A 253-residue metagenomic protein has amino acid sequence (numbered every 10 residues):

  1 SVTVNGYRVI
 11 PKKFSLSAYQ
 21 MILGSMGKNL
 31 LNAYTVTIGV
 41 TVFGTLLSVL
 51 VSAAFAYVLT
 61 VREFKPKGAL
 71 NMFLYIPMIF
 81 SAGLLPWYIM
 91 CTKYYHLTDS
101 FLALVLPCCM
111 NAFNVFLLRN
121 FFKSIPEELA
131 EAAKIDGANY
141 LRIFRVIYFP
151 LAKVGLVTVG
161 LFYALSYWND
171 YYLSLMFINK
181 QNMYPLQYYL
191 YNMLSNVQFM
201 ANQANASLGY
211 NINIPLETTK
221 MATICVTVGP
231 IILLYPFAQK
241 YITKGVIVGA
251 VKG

Functional and structural regions predicted by a protein language model:
S1-G253: A hydrophobic, multi-pass inner-membrane permease signature
